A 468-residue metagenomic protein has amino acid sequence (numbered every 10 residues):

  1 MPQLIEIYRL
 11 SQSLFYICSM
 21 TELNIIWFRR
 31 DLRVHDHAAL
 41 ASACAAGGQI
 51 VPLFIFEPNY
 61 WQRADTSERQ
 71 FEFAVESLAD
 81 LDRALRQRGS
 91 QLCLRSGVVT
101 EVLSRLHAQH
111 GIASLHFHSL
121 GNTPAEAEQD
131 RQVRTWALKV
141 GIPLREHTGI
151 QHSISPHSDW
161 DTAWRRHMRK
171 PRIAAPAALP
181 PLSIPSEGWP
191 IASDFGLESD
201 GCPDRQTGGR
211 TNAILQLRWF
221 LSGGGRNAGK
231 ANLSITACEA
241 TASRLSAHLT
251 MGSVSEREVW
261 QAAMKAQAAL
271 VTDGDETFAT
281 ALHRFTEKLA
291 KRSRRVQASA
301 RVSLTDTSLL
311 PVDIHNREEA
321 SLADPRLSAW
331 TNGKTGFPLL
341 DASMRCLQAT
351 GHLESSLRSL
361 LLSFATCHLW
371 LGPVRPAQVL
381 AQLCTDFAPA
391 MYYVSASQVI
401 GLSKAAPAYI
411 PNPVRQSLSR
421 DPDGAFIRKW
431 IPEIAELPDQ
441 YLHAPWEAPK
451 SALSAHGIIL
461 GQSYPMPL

Functional and structural regions predicted by a protein language model:
L4, S13: Cationic, low-complexity basic patches in intrinsically disordered or flexible, solvent-exposed regions
R9, F15-Y16: Short, positively charged and aromatic/hydrophobic N-terminal segments
M20-S90: N-terminal beta-strand-loop-alpha-helix module at the start of alpha/beta ligand-binding or catalytic domains
A38, D204-R205, T211, K230-L468: C-terminal catalytic domain of photolyase/cryptochrome flavoproteins, centering on the FAD-binding pocket
S67, L94-T100, S119-T123, L362-H368: Conserved short loop/turn motifs at secondary-structure junctions
A84, Q109, Q132, W136-V140 (+3 more regions): Alpha-helical structural signal in soluble globular domains
V98-R218, V394-S403, A425-R428: Beta-rich, aromatic/charged-enriched effector core domains that present basic-aromatic interfaces for binding
